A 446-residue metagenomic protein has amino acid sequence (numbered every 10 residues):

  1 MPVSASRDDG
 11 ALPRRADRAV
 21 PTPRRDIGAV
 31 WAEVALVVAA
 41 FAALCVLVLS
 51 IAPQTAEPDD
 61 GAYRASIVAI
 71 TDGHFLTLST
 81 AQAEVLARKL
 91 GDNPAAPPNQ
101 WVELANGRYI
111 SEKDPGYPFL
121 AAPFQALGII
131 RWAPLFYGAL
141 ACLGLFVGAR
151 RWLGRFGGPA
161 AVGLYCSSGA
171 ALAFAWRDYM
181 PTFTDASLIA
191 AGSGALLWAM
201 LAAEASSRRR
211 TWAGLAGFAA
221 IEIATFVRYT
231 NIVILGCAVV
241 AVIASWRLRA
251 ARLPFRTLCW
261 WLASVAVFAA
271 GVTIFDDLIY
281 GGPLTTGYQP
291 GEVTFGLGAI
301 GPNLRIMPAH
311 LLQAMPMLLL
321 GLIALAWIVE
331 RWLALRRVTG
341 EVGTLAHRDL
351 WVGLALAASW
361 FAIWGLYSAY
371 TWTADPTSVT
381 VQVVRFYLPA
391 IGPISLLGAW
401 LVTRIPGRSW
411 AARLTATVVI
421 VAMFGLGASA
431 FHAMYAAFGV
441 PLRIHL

Functional and structural regions predicted by a protein language model:
R14, G192-G214, V402: Membrane-interface transmembrane helices that cradle and orient dolichyl/undecaprenyl
P53, T225, N231-I232, R256-R331 (+2 more regions): Membrane-lumen/periplasm interface segments of specific transmembrane helices in polyprenyl phosphate-linked
P58, A133-Y137, A160-S167, A171-A199 (+3 more regions): Multi-pass, polyprenyl lipid-linked donor-dependent membrane glycosyltransferases
R64, D72-Y117, A121-F124, T371-S378: Interfacial juxtamembrane loops and adjacent helix segments that form the catalytic/substrate-binding surfaces
I67, G148, A161-V162, T211-R228 (+2 more regions): Membrane-interface alpha helices of multi-pass inner-membrane proteins
I130-G154, A190-A195, A334: Transmembrane-helix motifs of polytopic, lipid-linked glycan transferases
L140-L145, V242-I243, L248, L312-L350 (+3 more regions): Hydrophobic, aromatic-rich transmembrane alpha-helices and their immediate juxtamembrane boundary segments
L145-A170, A186-S187, S207-R208, R413: Transmembrane-helix signature of polytopic, membrane-embedded enzymes that assemble or transfer cell-envelope glycans
